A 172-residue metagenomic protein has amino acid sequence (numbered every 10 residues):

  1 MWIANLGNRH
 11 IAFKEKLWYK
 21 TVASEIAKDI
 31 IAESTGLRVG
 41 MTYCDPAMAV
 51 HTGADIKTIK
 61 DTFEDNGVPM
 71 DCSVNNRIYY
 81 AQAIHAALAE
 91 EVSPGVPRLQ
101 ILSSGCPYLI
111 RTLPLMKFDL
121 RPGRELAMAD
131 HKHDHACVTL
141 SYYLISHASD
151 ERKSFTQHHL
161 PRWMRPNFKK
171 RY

Functional and structural regions predicted by a protein language model:
M1-L6: Gly/Thr-rich phosphate-binding beta-strand-loop-beta motif of the actin/hexokinase/Hsp70
G7-E125, H131, D150, R162-Y172: Mg2+-dependent endonuclease catalytic cores in nucleic-acid-processing enzymes, primarily RNase H-like
M128-T156: Acidic, Mg2+-coordinating catalytic module of metal-dependent nucleases/exonucleases that use a two-metal-ion mechanism
